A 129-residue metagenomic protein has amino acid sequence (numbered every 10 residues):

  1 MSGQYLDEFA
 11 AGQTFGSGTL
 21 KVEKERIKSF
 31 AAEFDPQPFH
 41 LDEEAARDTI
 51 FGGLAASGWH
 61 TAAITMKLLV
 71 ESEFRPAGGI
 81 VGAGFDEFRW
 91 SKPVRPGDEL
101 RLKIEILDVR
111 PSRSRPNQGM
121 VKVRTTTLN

Functional and structural regions predicted by a protein language model:
M1-A11, W90-N129: HotDog/MaoC-like acyl-thioester-processing domains
M1-G84: Hot-dog-fold acyl-thioester-processing enzymes
A83-D86, L102: Short beta-strand or tight-loop elements that sit immediately N-terminal to catalytic metal-binding acidic residues
